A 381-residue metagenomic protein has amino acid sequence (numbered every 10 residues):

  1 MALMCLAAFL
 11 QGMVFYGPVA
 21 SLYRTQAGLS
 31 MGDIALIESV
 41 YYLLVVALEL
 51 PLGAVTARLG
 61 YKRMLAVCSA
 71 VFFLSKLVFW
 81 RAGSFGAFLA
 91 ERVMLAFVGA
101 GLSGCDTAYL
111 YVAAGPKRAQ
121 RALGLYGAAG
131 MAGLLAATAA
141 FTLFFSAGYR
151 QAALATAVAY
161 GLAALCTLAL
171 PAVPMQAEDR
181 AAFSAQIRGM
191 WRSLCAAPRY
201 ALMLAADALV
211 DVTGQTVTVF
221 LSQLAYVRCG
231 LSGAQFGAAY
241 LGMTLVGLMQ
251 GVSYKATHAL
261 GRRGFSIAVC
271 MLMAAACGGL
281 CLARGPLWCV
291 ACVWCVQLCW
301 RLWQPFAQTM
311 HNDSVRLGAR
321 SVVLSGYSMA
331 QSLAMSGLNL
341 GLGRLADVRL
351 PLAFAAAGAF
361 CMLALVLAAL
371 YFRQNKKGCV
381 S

Functional and structural regions predicted by a protein language model:
M1-A47, R199-L241: Helix-loop boundary and gating motifs at the non-cytosolic
A47-G60, F145, M249-R263, A346-D347: Helix-to-loop junctions at the C-terminal end of transmembrane segments in multipass secondary transporters
A70-G83, M271-R284: C-terminal ends and interior cores of transmembrane alpha-helices in multi-pass membrane transporters/permeases
G86-L95, L287-C295: Paired small-residue
V93-M131: Cytoplasmic helix-loop-helix junction between adjacent transmembrane helices in 12-TM secondary transporters
Q151-A169, A353-L370: Symmetry-related core transmembrane helices of the 12-TM Major Facilitator Superfamily/SLC fold
T156, A164-A182, L370-S381: Helix-loop junctions on the cytosolic side of multi-pass membrane transporters, especially the intracellular loop
P171-A205: Juxtamembrane intracellular "pre-TM" segments in multi-pass secondary transporters
